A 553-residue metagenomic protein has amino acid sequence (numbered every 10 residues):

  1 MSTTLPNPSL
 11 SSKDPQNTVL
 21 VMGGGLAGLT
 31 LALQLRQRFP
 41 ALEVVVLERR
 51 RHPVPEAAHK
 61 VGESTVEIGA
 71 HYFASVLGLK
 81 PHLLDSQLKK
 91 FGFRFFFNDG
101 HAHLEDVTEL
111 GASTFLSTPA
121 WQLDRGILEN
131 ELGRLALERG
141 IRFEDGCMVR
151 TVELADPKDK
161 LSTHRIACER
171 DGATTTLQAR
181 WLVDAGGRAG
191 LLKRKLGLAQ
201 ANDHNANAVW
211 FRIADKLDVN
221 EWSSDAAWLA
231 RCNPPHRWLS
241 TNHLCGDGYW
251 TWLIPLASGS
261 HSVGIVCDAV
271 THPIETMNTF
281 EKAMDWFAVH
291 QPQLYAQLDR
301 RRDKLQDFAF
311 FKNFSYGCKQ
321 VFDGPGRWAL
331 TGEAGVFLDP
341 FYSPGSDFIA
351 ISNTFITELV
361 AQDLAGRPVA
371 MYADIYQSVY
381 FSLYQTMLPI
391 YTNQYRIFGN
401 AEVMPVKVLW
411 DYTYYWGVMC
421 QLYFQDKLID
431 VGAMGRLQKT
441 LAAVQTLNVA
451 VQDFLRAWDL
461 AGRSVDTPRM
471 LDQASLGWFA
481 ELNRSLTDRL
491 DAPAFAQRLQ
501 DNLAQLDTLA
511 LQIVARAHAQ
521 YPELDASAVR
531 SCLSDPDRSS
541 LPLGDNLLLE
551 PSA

Functional and structural regions predicted by a protein language model:
S11-A27, V45: Beta1/beta-strand and adjacent pyrophosphate-binding region of the FAD-binding site in flavoprotein oxidoreductases
A27, L31, H52: Conserved Rossmann-like nucleotide-cofactor binding loop
R36-V61: Glycine-rich FAD pyrophosphate-binding loop
V54-A102: N-terminal FAD cofactor-binding segment of flavoenzymes
I68, S113-R134, P273-N278: Short beta-strand to alpha-helix junction loop
L135-Q293, N353: Predominantly flavin-linked oxidoreductase catalytic cores and closely associated redox partners
D247-Y249, P255-A257, T271-L359, D363-Y395: FAD/FMN-dependent oxidoreductases across multiple families
L359-A553: C-terminal helical "tail/cap" subdomain of flavin- and related membrane-associated enzymes
